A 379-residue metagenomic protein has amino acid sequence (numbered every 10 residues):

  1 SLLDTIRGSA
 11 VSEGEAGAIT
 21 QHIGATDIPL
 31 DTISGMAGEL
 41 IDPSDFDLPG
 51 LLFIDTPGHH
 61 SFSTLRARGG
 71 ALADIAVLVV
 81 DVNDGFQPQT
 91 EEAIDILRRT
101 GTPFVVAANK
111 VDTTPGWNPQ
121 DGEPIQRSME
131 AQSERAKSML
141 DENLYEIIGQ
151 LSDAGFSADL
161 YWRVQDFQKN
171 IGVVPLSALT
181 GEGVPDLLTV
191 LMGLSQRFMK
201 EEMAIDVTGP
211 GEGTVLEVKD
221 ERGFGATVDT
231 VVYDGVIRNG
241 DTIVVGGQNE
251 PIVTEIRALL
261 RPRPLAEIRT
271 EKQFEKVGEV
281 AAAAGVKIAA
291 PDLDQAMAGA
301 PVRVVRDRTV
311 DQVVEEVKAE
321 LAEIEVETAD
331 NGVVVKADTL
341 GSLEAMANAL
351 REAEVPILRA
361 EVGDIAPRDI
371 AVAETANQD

Functional and structural regions predicted by a protein language model:
S1-H59, I75, V82, R99 (+3 more regions): Conserved G1/Walker A P-loop phosphate-binding module
S1-L2, I19, D55, V77 (+9 more regions): Residue-level signature of catalytic and energy-coupling elements of molecular machines, predominantly ATP/GTP-dependent
A10-G17, L30-I41, F62-T64, Q87 (+4 more regions): Active-site phosphate-binding and catalytic loops of NTP-dependent enzymes
S12, I19-T20, D42-D47, A67-L72 (+6 more regions): Conserved catalytic network of the ASCE P-loop NTPase/AAA+ motor domain
T20-I23, L48, V164-P175, M203-V231 (+2 more regions): Glycine/charge-rich, flexible interdomain linkers and switch-proximal surface loops that mediate coupling
S63-D84, E91, R98-V105: Inter-motif core of Ras-like GTPase G domains
A108, P124, V218-D379: C-terminal effector/interaction modules appended to NTPase cores
D112-I205, P356-E361, V372-E374, Q378-D379: Canonical P-loop GTPase G-domain recognition
